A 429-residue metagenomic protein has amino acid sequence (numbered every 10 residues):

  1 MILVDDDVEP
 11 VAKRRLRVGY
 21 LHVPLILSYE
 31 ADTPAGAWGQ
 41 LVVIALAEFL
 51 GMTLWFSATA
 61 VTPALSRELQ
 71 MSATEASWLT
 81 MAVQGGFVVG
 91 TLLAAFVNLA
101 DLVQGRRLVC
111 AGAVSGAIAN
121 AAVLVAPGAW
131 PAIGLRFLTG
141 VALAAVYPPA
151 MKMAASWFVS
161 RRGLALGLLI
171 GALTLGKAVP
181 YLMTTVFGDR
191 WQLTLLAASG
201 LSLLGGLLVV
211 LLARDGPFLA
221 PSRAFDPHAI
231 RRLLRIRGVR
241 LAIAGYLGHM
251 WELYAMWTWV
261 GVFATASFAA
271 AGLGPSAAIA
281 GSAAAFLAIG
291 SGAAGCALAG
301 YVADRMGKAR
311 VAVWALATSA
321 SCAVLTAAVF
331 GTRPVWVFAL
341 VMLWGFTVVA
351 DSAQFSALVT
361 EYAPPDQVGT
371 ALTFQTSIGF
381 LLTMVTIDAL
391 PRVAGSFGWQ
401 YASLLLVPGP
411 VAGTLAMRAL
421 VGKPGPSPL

Functional and structural regions predicted by a protein language model:
Y29-T33, D215-I243: Juxtamembrane intracellular "pre-TM" segments in multi-pass secondary transporters
A58-T59, V239-I289, A293: Extracytoplasmic gate region of multi-pass secondary transporters
T91-A126: Conserved MFS/SLC helix-loop-helix module at the cytosolic interface between two early adjacent transmembrane helices
W130-L138, W336-L343: Paired small-residue
F137-G171: Cytoplasmic helix-loop-helix junction between adjacent transmembrane helices in 12-TM secondary transporters
L168-A213: Helix-loop-helix hairpin linking two adjacent transmembrane segments in secondary transporters
A309-F355: C-terminal transmembrane helical hairpin of 12-TM major facilitator-type secondary transporters
Y362-G395: A late C-terminal transmembrane helix in Major Facilitator Superfamily
